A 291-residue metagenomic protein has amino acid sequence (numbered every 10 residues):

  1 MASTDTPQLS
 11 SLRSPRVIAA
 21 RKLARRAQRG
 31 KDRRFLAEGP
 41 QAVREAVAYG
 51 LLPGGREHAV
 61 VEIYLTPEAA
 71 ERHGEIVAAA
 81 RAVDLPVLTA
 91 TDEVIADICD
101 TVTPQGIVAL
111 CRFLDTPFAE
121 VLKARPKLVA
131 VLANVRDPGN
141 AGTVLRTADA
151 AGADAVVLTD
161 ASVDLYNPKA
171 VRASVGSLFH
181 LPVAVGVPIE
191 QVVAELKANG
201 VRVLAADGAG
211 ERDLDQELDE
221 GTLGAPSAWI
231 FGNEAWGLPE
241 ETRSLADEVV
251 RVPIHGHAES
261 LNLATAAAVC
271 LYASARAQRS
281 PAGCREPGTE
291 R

Functional and structural regions predicted by a protein language model:
M1-V102, G288-R291: N-terminal positively charged helical leader segments and presequences
L9, F35, A133-N134, T159-D160 (+4 more regions): Glycine- and other small-residue-rich loops at beta-strand/loop junctions that grip anionic moieties
G39, R136-T143, L261-A266: Amphipathic alpha-helical repeat scaffolds
P40, E68-A70, V94, L114 (+3 more regions): Short glycine-rich anion-binding loops that position phosphate/pyrophosphate groups of nucleotides and phosphorylated
E57, R81-A82, L88-E93, L110-C111 (+1 more regions): RNA substrate-binding interface of SAM-dependent RNA methyltransferases
A109, T147-A151, L165-L178, E240-R291: Structured adenosyl-cofactor binding patch, chiefly the S-adenosyl-L-methionine
L204-A258: Active-site/ligand-binding-proximal alpha/beta "capping" segment
